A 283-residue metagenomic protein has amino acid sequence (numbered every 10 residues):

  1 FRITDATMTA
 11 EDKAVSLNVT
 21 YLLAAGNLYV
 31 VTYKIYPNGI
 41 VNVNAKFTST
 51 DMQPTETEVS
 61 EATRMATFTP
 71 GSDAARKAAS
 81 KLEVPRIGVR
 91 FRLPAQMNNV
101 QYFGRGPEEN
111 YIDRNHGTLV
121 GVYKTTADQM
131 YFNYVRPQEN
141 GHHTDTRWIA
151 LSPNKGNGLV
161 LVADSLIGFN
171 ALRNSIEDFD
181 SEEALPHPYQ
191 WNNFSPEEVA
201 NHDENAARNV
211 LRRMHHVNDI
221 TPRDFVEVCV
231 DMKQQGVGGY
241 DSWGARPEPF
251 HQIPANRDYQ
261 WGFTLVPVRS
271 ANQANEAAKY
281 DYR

Functional and structural regions predicted by a protein language model:
F1-R283: Beta-strand/loop-rich accessory regions of lumenal/periplasmic or secreted enzymes, predominantly carbohydrate-active
